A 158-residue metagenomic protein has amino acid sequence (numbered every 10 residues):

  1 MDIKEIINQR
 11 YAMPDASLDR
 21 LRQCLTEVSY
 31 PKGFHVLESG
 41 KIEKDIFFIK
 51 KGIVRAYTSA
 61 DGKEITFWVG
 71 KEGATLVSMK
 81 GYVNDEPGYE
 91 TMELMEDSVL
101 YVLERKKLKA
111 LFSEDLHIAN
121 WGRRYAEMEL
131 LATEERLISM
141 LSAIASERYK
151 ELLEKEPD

Functional and structural regions predicted by a protein language model:
M1-E27, G81: Cyclic nucleotide-binding regulatory module and flanking cytosolic helices
I3, S17-R20, S78, K107 (+2 more regions): Hydrophobic alpha-helical segments typical of transmembrane helices and their membrane-interface/capping positions
Q9, H35-E96: Cyclic nucleotide-binding regulatory domains
R10, S39-G40, D115, E156: Short coil/turn helix-boundary motifs
C24, V69, A143: Conserved catalytic core of Hanks-type protein kinase domains
V28-Y30, G70: Hydrophobic residues at beta-strand termini and immediately following loops that shape nucleotide-binding pockets
E93-E96, Y101-D158: Polybasic "coupling" helices that flank or enter modular domains
